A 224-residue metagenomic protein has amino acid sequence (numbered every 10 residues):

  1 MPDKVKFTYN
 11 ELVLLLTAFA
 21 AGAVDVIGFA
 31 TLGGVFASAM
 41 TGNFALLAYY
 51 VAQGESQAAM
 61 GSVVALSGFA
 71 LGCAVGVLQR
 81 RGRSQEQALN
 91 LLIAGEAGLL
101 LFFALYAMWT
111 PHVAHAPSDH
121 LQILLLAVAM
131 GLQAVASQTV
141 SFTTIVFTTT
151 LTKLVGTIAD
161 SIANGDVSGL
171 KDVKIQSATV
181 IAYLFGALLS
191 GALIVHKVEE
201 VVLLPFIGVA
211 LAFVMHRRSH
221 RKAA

Functional and structural regions predicted by a protein language model:
M1-A224: Alpha-helical transmembrane segments of multi-pass membrane proteins
